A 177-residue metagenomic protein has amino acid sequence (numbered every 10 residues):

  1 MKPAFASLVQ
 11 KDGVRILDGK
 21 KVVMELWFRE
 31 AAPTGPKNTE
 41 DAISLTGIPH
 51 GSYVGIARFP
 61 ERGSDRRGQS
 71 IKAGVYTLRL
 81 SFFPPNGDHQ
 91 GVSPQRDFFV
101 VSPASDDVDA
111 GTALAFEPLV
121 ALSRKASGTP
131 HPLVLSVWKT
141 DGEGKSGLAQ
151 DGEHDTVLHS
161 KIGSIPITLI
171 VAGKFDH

Functional and structural regions predicted by a protein language model:
M1-L45, V101-H177: Primarily secretory-pathway and cell-envelope proteins
K21, H50-V54, I71-A73, P94-R96: Extracytoplasmic
T39-S44, Y53-R62: N-terminal post-signal-peptidase region of extra-cytosolic proteins
G47, D88-G91: Short consensus segments that form the blades of beta-propeller domains, in both extracellular/periplasmic
D65: Short, acidic, Ser/Thr-enriched surface-loop or helix-capping motifs
G74-S81: A short tyrosine-centered beta-strand micro-motif
P84: Short active-site loop/helix that positions an aromatic residue
